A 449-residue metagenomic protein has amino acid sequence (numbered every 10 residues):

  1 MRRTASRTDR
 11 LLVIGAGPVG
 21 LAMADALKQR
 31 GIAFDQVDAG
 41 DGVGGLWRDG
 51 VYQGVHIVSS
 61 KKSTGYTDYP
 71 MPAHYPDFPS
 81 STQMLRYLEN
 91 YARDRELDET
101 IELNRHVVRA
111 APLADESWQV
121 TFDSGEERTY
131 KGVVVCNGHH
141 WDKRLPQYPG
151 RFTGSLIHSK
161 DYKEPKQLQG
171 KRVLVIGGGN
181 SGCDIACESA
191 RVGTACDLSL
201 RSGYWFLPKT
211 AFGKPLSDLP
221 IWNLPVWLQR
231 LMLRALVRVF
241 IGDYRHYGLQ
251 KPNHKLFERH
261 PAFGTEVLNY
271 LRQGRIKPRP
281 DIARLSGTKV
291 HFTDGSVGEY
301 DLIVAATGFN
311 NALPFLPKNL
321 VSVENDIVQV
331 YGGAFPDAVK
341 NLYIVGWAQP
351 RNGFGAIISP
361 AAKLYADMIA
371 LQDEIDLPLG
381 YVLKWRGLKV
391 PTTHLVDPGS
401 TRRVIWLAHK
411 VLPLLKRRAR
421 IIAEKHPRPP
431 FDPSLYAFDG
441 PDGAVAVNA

Functional and structural regions predicted by a protein language model:
R2-L12, A16-V43, V133-R259, G353-K389: Rossmann-like dinucleotide-binding core of oxidoreductases
D41-P70, L207-I221: Conserved N-terminal glycine-rich FAD pyrophosphate-binding loop of Rossmann-like flavoproteins
M71-N90, I176, N253-T265, G353 (+1 more regions): Short beta-strand to alpha-helix junction loop
D77-W141, Y270-G274, R284-K289: Feature captures the FAD/FMN-dependent oxidoreductase FAD-binding
D123-G132, Q169, T293-L302: Core beta-strand elements of the Rossmann-like FAD/NAD(P) dinucleotide-binding domain in flavoenzyme oxidoreductases
S155, S159-E164, V290-F292, E299 (+1 more regions): FAD-site-proximal beta/loop scaffold in flavoenzymes
P208, V328-G332, N341-A449: C-terminal, flexible cofactor-proximal segment of oxidoreductases
Q250-V321, T393-A449: C-terminal catalytic lobe of FAD-dependent flavoproteins
